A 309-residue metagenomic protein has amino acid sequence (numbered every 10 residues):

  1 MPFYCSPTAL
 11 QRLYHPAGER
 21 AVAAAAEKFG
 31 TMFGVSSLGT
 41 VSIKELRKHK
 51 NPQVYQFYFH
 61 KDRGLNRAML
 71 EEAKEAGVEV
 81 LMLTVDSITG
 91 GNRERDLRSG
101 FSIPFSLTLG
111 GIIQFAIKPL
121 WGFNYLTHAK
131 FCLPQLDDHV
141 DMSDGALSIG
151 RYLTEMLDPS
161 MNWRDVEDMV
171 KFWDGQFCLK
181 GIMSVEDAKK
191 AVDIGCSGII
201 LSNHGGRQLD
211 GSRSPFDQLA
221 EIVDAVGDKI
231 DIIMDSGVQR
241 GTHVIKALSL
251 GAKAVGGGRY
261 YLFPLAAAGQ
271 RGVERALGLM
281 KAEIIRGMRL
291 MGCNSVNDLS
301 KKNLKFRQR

Functional and structural regions predicted by a protein language model:
M1-D193, G205-Q208: Active-site entrance/lid segments in N-terminal catalytic domains of soluble metabolic enzymes
Y4, M82, C178-L179, I200 (+4 more regions): Structured core elements
P16, R20, T40, R63 (+7 more regions): Electropositive phosphate-/nucleotide-binding environments in soluble metabolic enzymes
A24-F29, K48, D193-I194, V223-V226 (+1 more regions): Alpha-helix C-terminal capping segments
M32, E79, S197, K253 (+1 more regions): Short acidic/polar active-site loop segments enriched in Thr and Asp
K44, V192, S197-M234: Extended hydrophobic/aromatic segments used for targeting, binding, or gating
P52-Y58, G198-N203, A254-G258: Short hydrophobic/aromatic-enriched beta-strand-loop microsegments
D217-D235, Q239-R309: Alpha/beta catalytic cores of nucleotide-metabolism and tRNA/nucleoside-modifying enzymes
